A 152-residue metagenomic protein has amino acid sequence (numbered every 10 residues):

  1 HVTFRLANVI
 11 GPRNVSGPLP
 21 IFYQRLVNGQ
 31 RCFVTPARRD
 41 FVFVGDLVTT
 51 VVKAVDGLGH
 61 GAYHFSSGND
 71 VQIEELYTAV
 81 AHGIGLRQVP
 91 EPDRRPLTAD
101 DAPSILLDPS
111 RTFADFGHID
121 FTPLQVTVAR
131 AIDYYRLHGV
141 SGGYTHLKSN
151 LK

Functional and structural regions predicted by a protein language model:
H1-P12: Conserved beta-loop-beta element that borders a ligand/cofactor-binding pocket
V9, R25-L26, A54-G57: Conserved catalytic core of Hanks-type protein kinase domains
P12-Q30, F41-V42: Oxidoreductase cofactor-interface core, primarily capturing Rossmann-like NAD(P)-dependent enzymes
Q30-K152: C-terminal substrate-binding subdomain of Rossmann-fold SDR/epimerase-dehydratase oxidoreductases
